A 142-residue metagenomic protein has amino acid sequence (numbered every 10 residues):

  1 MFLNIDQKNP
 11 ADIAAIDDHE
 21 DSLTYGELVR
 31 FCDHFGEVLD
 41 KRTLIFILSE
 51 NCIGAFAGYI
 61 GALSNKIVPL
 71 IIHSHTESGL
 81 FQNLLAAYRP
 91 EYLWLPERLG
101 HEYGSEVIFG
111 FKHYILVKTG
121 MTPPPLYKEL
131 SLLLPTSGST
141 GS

Functional and structural regions predicted by a protein language model:
K8-L39, G79-Q82: Conserved AMP-binding/adenylate-forming core of the ANL superfamily
P10-A11, E50, V117-P135: Conserved pre-ATP/AMP-binding loop-to-beta segment of ANL
H34-T76: Conserved AMP-binding/adenylate-forming
G54-A55, S78-F81, R98-S105: Short, charged/polar "capping" segments at the starts of alpha-helices and the immediately preceding loops
V68, G100-L116: Active-site regions of enzymes building and remodeling cell-envelope glycoconjugates
R89-W94: Proline-aspartate-enriched helix->loop->beta-strand connector
T136-S142: Short, intrinsically disordered, charge-balanced linker/junction segments flanking boundaries in proteins
